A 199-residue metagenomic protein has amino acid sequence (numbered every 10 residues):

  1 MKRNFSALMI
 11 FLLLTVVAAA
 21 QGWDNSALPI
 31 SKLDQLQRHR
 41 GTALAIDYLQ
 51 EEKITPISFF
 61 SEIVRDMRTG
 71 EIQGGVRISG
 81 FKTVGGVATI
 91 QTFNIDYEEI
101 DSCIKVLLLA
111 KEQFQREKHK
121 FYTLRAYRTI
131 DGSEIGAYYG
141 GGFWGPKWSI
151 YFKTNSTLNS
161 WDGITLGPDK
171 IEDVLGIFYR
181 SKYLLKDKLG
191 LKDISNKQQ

Functional and structural regions predicted by a protein language model:
M1-R3: N-terminal secretory signal peptides that target proteins for export/translocation
A7-V17: Bacterial N-terminal signal peptides
A20-Q199: Positively charged, low-complexity terminal tracts and the immediately adjacent first secondary-structure elements
